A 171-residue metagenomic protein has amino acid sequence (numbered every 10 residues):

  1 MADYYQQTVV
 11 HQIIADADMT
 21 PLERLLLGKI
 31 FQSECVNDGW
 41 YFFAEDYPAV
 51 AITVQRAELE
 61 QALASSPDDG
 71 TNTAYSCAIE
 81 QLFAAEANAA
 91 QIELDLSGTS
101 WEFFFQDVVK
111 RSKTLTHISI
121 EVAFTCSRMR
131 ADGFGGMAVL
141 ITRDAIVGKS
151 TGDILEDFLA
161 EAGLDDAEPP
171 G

Functional and structural regions predicted by a protein language model:
M1-E34: Short, extreme N-terminal segment that most often corresponds to the first beta-strand
G28-F31, V36, E45-G171: Charged interaction segments
G39-W40: Glycan-recognition/cleft segments
